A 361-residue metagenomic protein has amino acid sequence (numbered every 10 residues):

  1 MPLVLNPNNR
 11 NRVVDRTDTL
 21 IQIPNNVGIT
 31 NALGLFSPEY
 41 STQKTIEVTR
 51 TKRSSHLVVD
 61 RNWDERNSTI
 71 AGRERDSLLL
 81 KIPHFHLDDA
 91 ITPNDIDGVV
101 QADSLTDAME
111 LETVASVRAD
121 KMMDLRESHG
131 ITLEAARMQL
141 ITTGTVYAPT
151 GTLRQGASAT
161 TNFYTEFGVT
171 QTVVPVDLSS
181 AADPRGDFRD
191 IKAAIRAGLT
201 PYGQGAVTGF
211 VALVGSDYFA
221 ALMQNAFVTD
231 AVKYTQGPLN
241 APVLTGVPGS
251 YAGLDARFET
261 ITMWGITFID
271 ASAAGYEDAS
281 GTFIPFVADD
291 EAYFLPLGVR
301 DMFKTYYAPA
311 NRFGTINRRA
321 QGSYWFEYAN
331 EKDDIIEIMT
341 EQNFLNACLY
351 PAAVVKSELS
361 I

Functional and structural regions predicted by a protein language model:
M1-I46, F344-I361: N-terminal alpha-helical "arm" segments
M1-R16, I191-K192, R196-P201, T208-P248: Charge-rich, low-complexity N-terminal segments
A32, A193-G198, G322-Y324: Short alpha-helical segments and helix-capping/turn motifs at coil-helix boundaries
L35-D103, G156, T160: Assembly/oligomerization interface modules of large self-assembling protein complexes
H84-V169, D183, D187-A220, D334-Q342: Long, contiguous amphipathic alpha-helices that act as assembly "spine/axial" helices in icosahedral shell and virion
V173-P175: Charged, low-complexity intrinsically disordered segments
N225-I361: Sequence/fold signature of self-assembling virion shell proteins
